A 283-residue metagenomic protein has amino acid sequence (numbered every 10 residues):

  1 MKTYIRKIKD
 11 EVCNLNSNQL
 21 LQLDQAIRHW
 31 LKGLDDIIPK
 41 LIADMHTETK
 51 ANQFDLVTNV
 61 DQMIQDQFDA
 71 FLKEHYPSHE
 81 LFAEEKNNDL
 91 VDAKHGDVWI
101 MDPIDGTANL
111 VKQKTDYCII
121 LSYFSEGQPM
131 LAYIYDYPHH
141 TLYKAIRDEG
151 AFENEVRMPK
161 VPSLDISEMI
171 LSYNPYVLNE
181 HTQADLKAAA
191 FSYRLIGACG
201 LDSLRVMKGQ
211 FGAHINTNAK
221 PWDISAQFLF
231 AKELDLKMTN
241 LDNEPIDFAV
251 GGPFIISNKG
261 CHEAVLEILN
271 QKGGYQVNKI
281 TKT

Functional and structural regions predicted by a protein language model:
M1-I104, T281-T283: N-terminal subdomain of lithium-sensitive/metallo-dependent phosphomonoesterases centered on the IMPase/IPPase/PAP
L34-I38, D61, L72, L81 (+7 more regions): Residue-level signal for inorganic ion chemistry
A43, Y117, A145-E149, K232 (+1 more regions): A short, compositionally biased
D61, E84, D102-D105, D136 (+3 more regions): Acidic active-site catalytic centers that drive phospho-/nucleotidyl reactions and related ester hydrolyses
A93-E149: DPxDG-like acidic metal-binding loop motif
P129, R157-P159, P245: Short, solvent-exposed loop/turn motifs
Y137-S167: ATP-dependent small-molecule kinase catalytic core of the GHMP/sugar-kinase superfamily and closely related
V161-T283: An extended, acidic
